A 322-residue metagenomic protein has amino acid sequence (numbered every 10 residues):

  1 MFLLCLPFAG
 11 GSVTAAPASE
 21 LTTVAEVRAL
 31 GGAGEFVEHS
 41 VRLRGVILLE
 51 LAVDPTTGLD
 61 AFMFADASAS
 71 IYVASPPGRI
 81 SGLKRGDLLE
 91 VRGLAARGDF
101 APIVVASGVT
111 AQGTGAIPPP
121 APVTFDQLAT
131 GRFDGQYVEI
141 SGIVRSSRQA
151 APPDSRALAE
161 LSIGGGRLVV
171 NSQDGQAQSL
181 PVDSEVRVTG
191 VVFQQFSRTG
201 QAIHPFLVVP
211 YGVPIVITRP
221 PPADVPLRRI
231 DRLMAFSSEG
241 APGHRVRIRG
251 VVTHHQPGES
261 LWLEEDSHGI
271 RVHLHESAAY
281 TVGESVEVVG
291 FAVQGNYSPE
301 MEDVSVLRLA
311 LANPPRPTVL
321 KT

Functional and structural regions predicted by a protein language model:
M1-G11: Bacterial N-terminal signal peptides
A16-T322: OB-fold single-stranded nucleic acid-binding module
